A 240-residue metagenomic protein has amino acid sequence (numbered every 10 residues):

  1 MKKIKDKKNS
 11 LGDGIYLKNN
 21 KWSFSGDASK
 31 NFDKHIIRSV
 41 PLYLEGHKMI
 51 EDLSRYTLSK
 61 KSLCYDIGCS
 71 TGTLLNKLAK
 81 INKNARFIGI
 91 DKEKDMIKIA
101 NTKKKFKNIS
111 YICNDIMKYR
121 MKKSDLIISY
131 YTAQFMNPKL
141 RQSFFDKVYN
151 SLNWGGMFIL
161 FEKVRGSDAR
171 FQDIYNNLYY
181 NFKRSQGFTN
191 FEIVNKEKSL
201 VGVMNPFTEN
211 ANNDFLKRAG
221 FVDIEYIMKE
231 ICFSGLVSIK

Functional and structural regions predicted by a protein language model:
M1-N31: N-terminal, positively charged/glycine-rich alpha-helical extensions of SAM-dependent methyltransferases
L42-K60: Conserved alpha-helix/loop element of class I SAM-dependent methyltransferases that forms part of the SAM/SAH-binding
Y65, G72-K118: Class I SAM-dependent methyltransferase SAM/SAH-binding core
I128: A conserved beta-strand element that flanks and buttresses the S-adenosyl-L-methionine
Q142-W154: A short glycine-rich, Lys/Arg-flanked "PGG" loop and its adjoining helix->strand segment in the class I
G155-K163: Conserved beta-strand signature within the Rossmann-like core of class I S-adenosyl-L-methionine
K163-R218: C-terminal alpha-helical "lid/dimerization" subdomain adjacent to the S-adenosyl-L-methionine
V222-K240: Core SAM-dependent methyltransferase catalytic element
